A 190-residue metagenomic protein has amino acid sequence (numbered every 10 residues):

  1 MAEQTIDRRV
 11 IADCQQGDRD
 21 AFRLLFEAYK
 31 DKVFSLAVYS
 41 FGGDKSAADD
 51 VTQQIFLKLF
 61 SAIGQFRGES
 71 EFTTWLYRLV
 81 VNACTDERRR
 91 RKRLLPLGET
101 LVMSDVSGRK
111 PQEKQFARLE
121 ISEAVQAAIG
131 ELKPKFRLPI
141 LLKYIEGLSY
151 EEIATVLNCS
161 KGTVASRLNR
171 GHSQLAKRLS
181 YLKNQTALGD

Functional and structural regions predicted by a protein language model:
A2-E3, D13, G43, A124-Q126 (+3 more regions): C-terminal edge and immediately downstream basic/flexible tail or linker adjoining helix-turn-helix-like DNA-binding
Q15-L24, S35-Q54, N184-Q185, D190: Short, charged helix-capping/linker segments at alpha-helix termini
Q15-Q16, G42-G43, Q54-E71, R90-K92: Sigma70-family region 2
F26-K45, A62, I129, R178-Y181: Amphipathic, Lys/Arg- and hydrophobic-enriched alpha-helical face
V33, A37, I63, L76 (+1 more regions): Hydrophobic-face residues of short alpha-helical interaction/recognition segments
D50-L57, S70-N82: Structural recognition of an alpha-helix C-terminal capping motif at a helix-to-coil junction
E87-R109, F116, T186-A187: Short, basic/polar amphipathic helix motif occurring as a linker/hinge flanking DNA-binding modules in transcription
P139-K143: A short pre-motif secondary-structure segment
